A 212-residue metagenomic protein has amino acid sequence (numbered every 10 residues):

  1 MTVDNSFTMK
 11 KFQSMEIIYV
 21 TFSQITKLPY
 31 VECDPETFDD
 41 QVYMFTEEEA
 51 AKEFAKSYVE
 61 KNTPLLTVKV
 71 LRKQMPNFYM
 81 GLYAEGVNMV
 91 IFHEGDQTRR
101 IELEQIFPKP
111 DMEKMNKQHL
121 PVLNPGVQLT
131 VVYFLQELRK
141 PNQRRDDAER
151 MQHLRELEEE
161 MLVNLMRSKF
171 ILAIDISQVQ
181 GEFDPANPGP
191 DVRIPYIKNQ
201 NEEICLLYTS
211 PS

Functional and structural regions predicted by a protein language model:
M1-L207: An interfacial alpha-helical scaffold signature
Y208-S212: Conserved small/polar residues in nucleotide/adenosyl-binding loops
